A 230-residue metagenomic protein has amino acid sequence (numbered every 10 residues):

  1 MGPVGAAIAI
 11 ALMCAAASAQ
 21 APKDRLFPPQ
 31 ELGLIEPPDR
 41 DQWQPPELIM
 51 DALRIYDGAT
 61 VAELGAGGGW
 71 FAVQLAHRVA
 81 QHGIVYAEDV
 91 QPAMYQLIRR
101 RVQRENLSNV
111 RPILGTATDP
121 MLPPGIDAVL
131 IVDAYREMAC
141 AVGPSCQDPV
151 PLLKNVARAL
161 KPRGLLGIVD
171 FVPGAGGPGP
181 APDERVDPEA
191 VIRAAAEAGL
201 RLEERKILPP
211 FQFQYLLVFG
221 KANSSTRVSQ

Functional and structural regions predicted by a protein language model:
Q20-A62, W70, R100: Class I SAM-dependent transferase core
V61, V129-L130: Hydrophobic beta-strand segment of the Class I
A62, A66-P120: Class I SAM-dependent methyltransferase SAM/SAH-binding core
A76-H77, Q147-P162: A short glycine-rich, Lys/Arg-flanked "PGG" loop and its adjoining helix->strand segment in the class I
P120-V129: A short acidic, Gly/Pro-enriched loop at the edge of an enzyme's catalytic core that lines a small-molecule cofactor
R163-V172: Conserved beta-strand signature within the Rossmann-like core of class I S-adenosyl-L-methionine
G179-L202: Conserved Class I S-adenosyl-L-methionine
E204-Q230: Core SAM-dependent methyltransferase catalytic element
